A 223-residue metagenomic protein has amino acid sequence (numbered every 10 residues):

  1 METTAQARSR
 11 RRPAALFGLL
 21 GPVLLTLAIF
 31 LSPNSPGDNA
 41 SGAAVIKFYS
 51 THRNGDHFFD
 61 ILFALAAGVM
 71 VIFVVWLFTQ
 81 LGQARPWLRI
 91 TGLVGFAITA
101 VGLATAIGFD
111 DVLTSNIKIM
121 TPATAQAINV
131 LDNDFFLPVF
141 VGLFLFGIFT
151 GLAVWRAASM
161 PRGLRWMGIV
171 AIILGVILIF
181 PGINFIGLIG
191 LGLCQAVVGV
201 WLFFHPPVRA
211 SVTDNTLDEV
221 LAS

Functional and structural regions predicted by a protein language model:
E2-S223: Hydrophobic, aromatic-enriched alpha-helical segments typical of multi-pass transmembrane helices
